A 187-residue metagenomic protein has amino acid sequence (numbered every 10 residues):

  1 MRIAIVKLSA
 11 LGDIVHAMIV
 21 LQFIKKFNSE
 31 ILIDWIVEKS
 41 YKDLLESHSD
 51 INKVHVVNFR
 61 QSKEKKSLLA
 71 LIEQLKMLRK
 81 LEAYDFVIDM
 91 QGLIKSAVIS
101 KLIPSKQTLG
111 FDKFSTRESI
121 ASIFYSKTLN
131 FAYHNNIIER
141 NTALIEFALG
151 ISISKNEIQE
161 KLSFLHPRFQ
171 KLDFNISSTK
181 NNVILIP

Functional and structural regions predicted by a protein language model:
M1-P187: Catalytic machinery of carbohydrate-active enzymes, primarily nucleotide-sugar-dependent glycosyltransferases
